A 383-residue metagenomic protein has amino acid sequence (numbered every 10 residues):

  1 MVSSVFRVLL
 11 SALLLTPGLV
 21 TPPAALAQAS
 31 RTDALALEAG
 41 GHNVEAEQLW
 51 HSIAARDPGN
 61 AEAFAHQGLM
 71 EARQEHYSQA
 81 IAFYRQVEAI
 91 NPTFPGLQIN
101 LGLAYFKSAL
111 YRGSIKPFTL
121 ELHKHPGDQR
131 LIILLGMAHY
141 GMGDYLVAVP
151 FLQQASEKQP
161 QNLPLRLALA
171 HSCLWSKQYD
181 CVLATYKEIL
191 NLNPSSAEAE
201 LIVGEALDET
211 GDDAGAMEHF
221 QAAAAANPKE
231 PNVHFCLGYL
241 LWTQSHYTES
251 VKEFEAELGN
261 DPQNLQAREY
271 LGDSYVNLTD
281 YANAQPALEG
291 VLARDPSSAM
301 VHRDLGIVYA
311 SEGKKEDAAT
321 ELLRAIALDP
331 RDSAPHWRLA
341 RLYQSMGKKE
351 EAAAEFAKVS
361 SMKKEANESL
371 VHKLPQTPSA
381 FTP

Functional and structural regions predicted by a protein language model:
A27, A61-E62, P95-G96, Q129-R130 (+7 more regions): Helix-start (N-cap) detector for alpha-helical repeat units in TPR-like alpha-solenoids, especially tetratricopeptide
Q28-D57, H66-R73, K107, M137 (+4 more regions): Alpha-helical segment of the N-proximal tetratricopeptide repeat
A39-Q48, R73-Q86, K107-L120, G141-Q154 (+7 more regions): Structural signature of tandem alpha-helical TPR/SEL1-like repeats, specifically the intra-repeat loop/turn
R56, I90, K124-H125, K158 (+6 more regions): Structural marker of alpha-solenoid helical repeat scaffolds
Y239, Q266-S311: Alpha-helical adaptor scaffolds
W337-P383: Terminal, low-structured helical/coil segments at or just beyond the last alpha-helical repeat
